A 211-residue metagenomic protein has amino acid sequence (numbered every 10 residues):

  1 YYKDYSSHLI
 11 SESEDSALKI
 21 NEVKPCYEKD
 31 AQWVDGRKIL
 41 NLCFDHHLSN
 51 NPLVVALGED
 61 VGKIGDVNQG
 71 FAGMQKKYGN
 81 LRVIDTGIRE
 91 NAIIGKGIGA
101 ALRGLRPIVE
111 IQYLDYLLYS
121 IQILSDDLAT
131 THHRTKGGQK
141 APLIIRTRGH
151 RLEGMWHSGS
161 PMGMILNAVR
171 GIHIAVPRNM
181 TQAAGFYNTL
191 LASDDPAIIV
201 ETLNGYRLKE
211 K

Functional and structural regions predicted by a protein language model:
Y1-E210: Thiamine diphosphate
